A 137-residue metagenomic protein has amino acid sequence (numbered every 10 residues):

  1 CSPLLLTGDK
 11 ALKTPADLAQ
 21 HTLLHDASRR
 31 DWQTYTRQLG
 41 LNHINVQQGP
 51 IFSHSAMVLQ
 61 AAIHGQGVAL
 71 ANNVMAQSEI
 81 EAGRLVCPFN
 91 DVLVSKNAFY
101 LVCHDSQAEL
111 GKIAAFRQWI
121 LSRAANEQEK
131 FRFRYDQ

Functional and structural regions predicted by a protein language model:
C1-L23, A27, Q38: Flexible hinge/capping segments at coil-to-helix
P3, A27, F89-V92, D105: Residues at the C-termini of beta-strands that transition into short coil/loop
L5-L6, W32, V58, A76: A generic structural signal for short hydrophobic patches within well-formed alpha-helices
K10, T22, T36-L39, I80 (+2 more regions): Short, flexible helix/strand-to-coil boundary loops that buttress conserved ligand/catalytic motifs in alpha/beta
A16, N73-A82, V92-Q137: C-terminal effector-binding regulatory domain of bacterial HTH transcription factors
R29-Y35, F52, N72, F99 (+1 more regions): Tryptophan-centric aromatic hotspots in well-structured domains and transmembrane helices
D31-N45: Ligand-binding cleft/hinge of the Venus flytrap
H43-C87, V94, A125, F133: Hydrophobic hinge/microswitch elements
